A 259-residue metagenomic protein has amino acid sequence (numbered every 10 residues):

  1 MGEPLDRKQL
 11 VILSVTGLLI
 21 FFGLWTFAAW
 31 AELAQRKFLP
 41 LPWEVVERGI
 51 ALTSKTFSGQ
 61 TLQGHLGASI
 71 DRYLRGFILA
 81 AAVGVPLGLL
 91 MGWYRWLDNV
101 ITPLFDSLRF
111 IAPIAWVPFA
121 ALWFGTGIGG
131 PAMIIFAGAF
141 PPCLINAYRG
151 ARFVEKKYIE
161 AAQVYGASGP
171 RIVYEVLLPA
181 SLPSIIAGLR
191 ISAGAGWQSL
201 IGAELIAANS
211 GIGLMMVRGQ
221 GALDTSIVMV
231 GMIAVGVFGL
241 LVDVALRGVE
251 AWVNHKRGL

Functional and structural regions predicted by a protein language model:
M1-L19, V244-L259: Transmembrane alpha-helical segments of polytopic membrane transport and secretion proteins
G2-E3, A31-I78: Periplasmic/extracellular loop-to-transmembrane helix junction in inner-membrane transport proteins
V46, G59, Q63, G67 (+10 more regions): Alpha-helical membrane-protein architecture signal
R75-F105: Transmembrane-helix boundary motif in ABC transporter permease subunits
D106-P142, R149-G150: Generic hydrophobic transmembrane alpha-helix motif, especially the helices
L122, A151, Q198-V235, N254-L259: Glycine-rich helix-loop "coupling/hinge" segments at transmembrane-helix boundaries in multipass transporters
M133-A137, P170-A203, S226, V230 (+3 more regions): Transmembrane alpha-helices
N146-G188: Short cytoplasmic-facing helical segments at TM-TM junctions of multi-pass membrane proteins
